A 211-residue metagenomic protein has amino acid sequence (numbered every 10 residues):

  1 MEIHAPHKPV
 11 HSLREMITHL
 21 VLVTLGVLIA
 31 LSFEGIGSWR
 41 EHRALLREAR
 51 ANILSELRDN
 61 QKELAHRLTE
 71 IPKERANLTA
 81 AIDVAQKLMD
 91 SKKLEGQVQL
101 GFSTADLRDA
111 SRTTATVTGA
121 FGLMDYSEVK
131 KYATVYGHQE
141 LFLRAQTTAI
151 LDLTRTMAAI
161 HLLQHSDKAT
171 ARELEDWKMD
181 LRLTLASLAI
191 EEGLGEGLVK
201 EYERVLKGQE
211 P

Functional and structural regions predicted by a protein language model:
M1-R14, G35-P211: Long, hydrophobic alpha-helical segments that serve as membrane-spanning/inserting helices
V10-L25: N-terminal signal-anchor/signal peptide hydrophobic helix marking the start of the first transmembrane segment
V21, G26-L28, S32, I36: Residues within alpha-helical transmembrane segments of multi-pass membrane proteins, especially transporters, ion
